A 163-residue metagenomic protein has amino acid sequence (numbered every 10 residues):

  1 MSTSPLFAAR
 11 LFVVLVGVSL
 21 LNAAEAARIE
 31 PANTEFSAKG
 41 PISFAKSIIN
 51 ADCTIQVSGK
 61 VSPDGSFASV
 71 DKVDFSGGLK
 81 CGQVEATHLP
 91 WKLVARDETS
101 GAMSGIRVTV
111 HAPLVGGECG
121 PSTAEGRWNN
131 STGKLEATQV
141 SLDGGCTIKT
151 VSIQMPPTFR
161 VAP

Functional and structural regions predicted by a protein language model:
S2-L11: Bacterial N-terminal signal peptides that target proteins for export
R10-N22: Bacterial N-terminal signal peptides
N22-F75, K149-P163: N-terminal segment immediately downstream of the Sec signal-peptide cleavage site in secreted/extracellular proteins
T34-F44, D71-G77, G105-P113, T138-D143: Generic short beta-strand segments
K46-I48, G101, G133: Intrinsic-disorder/low-complexity loop/linker signature
T54-N130: Predominantly extracellular/secreted and cell-surface proteins with exposed, flexible low-complexity segments
A86-P90, T132-P163: Edge beta-strand at a domain terminus
